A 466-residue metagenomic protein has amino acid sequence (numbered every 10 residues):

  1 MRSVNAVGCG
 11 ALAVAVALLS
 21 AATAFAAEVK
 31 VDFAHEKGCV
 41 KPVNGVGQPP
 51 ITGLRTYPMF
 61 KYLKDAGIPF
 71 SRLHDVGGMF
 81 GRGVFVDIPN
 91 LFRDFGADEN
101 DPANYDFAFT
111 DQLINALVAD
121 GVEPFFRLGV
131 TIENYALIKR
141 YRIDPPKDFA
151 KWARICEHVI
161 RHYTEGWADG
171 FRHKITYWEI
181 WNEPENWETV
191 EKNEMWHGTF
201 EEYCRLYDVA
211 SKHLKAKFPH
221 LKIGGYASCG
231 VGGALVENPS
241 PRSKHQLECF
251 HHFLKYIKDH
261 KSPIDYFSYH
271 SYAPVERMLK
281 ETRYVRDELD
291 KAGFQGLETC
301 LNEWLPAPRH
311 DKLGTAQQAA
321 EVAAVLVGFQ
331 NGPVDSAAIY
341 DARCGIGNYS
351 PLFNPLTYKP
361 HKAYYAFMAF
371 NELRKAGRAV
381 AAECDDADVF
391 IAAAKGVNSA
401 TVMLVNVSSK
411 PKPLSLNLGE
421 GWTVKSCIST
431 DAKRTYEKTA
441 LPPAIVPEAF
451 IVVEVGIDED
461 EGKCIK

Functional and structural regions predicted by a protein language model:
G10-A21: Bacterial N-terminal signal peptides
A24-P69, K463-K466: Mature N-terminal, pre-catalytic/accessory segment of carbohydrate-active enzymes
V46, L117, V159, W178 (+7 more regions): Conserved, mostly hydrophobic/aromatic
A66-R277: Substrate-binding cleft and catalytic face of glycoside hydrolase catalytic domains, especially the flexible beta-alpha
I264-K312, G328, D335: Glycoside hydrolase catalytic-domain groove-lining segments
E303-F390, G396-V397: Aromatic/acidic polysaccharide-binding cleft in carbohydrate-active enzymes
D385-G421, E448, E461: Carbohydrate-binding surface patches
Y436-K466: C-terminal beta-strand-rich structural cap/linker in extracellular carbohydrate-active enzymes
